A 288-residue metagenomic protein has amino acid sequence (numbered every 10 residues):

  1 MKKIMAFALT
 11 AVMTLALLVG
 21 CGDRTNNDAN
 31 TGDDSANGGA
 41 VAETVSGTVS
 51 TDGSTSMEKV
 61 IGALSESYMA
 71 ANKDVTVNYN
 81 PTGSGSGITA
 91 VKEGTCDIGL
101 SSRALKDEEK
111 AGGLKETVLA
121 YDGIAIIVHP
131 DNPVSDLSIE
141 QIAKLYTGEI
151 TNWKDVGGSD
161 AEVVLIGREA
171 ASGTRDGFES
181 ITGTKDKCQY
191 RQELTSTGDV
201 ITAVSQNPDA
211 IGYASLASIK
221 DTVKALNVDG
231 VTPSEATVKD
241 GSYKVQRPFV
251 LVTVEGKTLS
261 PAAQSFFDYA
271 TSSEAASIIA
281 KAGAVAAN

Functional and structural regions predicted by a protein language model:
M1-L9: Positively charged n-region of N-terminal signal peptides that target proteins for export
I4, G22-G85, T89-N288: Exported/periplasmic ABC-transporter solute-binding proteins
A11-L15: Alpha-helical transmembrane segments
A16-G20: C-terminal motif of bacterial Sec signal peptides marking the signal peptidase cleavage site
